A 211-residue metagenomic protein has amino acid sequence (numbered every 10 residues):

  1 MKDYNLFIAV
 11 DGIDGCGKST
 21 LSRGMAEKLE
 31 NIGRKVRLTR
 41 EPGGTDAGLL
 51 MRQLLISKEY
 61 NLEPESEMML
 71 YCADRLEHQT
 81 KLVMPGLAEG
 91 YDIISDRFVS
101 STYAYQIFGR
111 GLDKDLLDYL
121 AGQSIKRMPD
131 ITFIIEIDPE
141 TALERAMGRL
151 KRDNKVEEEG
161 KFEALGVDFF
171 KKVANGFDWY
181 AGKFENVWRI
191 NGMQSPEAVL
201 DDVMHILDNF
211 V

Functional and structural regions predicted by a protein language model:
K2, G24-A26, E140-V211: NTP-dependent small-molecule kinase module
F7: Walker A (P-loop) ATP-phosphate-binding motif of ABC ATPase nucleotide-binding domains
V10: Hydrophobic anchor at the beta1->P-loop junction of P-loop NTPases
G15-C16: ATP-binding Walker
S19: Walker A/P-loop
R34-I125: ATP-dependent small-molecule kinase phosphotransfer cores that center on conserved nucleotide phosphate-binding segments
L38, T132, V187-R189: Conserved beta-strand scaffold positions in the cores of enzyme catalytic domains, especially in NTP/NDP-utilizing
S95-R97, D118, I125-G148: Conserved phosphate-donor/acceptor-positioning beta-strand/loop module used by diverse small-molecule
